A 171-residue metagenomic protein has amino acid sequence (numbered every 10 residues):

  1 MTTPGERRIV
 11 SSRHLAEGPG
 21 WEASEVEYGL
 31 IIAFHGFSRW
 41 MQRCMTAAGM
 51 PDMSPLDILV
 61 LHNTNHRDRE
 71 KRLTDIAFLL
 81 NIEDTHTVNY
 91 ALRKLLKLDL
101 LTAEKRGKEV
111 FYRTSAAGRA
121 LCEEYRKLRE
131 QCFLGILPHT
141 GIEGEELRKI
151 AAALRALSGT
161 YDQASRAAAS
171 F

Functional and structural regions predicted by a protein language model:
M1-P51: N-terminal leader segment of winged-helix/HTH proteins
G20-I31, T85, S115, G144-L147: Amphipathic, non-membrane alpha-helical segments in soluble helical-bundle scaffolds
G29, L59-H62, A120: Pre-recognition alpha-helix immediately N-terminal to the DNA-recognition helix within helix-turn-helix or winged-helix
I31, H35, A116-E123, R148 (+1 more regions): Generic structural signal for well-ordered, non-transmembrane alpha-helical segments in soluble/cytosolic regions
Q42-E83: N-terminal helix-turn-helix DNA-binding core of bacterial DNA-binding proteins
M50-S54, N89, K94, R113 (+2 more regions): Short glycine/proline-centered loop/turn elements that form peptide/ligand docking sites
E70-V110, A116: Canonical helix-turn-helix DNA-binding module
K127-F171: Terminal interaction helix/tail motif
